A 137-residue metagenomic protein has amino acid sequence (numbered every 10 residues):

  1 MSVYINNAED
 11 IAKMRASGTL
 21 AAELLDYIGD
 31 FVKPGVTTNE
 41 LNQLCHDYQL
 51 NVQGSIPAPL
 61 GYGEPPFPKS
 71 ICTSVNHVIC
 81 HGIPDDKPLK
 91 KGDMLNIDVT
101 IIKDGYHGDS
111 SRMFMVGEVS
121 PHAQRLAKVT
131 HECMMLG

Functional and structural regions predicted by a protein language model:
M1-G137: Active-site neighborhoods and metal-handling regions in enzymes and metal-associated proteins
